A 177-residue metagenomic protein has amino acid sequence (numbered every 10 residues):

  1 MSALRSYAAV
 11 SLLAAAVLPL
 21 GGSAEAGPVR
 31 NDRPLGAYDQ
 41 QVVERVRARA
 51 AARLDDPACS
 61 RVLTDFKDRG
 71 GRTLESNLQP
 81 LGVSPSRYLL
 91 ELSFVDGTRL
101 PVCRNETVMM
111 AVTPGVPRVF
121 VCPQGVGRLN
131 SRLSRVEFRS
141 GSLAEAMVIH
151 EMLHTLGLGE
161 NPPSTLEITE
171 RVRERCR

Functional and structural regions predicted by a protein language model:
M1-S11: Bacterial N-terminal signal peptides that target proteins for export
R5, L18-E25: N-terminal prepro-regions of secreted/extracellular proteins
V10-P19: Bacterial N-terminal signal peptides
G22-E145, T155-R177: Predominantly extracellular/secreted Zn2+-dependent metalloproteases
V148: Substrate/cofactor-recognition hotspot
E151: Walker B catalytic acidic pair
